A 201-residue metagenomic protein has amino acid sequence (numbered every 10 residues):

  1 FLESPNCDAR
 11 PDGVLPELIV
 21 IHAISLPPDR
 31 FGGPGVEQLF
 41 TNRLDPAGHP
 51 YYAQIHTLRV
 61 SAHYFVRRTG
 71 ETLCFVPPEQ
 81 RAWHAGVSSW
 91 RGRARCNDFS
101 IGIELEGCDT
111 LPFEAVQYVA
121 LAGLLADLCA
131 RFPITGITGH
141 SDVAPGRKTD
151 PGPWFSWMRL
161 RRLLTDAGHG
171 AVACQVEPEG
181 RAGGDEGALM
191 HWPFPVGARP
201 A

Functional and structural regions predicted by a protein language model:
F1-D12, L18, A23-T135: Active-site-adjacent loop/helix surface patches within enzyme catalytic domains that shape the substrate-binding cleft
A94, F99, C108-A201: Basic/polar, cationic surfaces and motifs that engage anionic cell-wall and phosphate/carboxylate ligands
